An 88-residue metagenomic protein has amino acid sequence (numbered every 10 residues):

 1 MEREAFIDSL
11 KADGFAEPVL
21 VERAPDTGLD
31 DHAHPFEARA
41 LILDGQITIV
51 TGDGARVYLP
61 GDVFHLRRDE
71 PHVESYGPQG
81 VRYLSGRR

Functional and structural regions predicted by a protein language model:
M1, I7, A12-G14, V50 (+1 more regions): Cytosolic regulatory regions built on CNB/CRP/Popeye-like sensor folds
E17-H34, R68-D69: Conserved short histidine dyad/triad with adjacent acidic residue
P25, P35, G54, E70-P71 (+1 more regions): A generic "binding-loop/recognition-motif" signal
G28-H34, V50-T51, S75-Y76: Short histidine-centered beta-strand/loop micro-motifs that create catalytic or ligand/metal-coordination sites
A33-I49: Short, conserved beta-strand element in jelly-roll/cupin
G52-D69: Short acidic-glycine-tyrosine-enriched beta hairpin
R68-R88: Ligand-binding loop in jelly-roll beta-barrel domains
